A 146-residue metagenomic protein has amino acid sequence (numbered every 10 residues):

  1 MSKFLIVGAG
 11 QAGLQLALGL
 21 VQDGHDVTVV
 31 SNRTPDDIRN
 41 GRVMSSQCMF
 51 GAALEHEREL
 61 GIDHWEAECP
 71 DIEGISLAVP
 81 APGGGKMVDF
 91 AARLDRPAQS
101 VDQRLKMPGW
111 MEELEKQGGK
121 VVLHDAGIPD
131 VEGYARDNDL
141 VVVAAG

Functional and structural regions predicted by a protein language model:
M1-A12: Beta1/beta-strand and adjacent pyrophosphate-binding region of the FAD-binding site in flavoprotein oxidoreductases
F4, H25-T28, V121, V141: Hydrophobic anchor at the start of a short beta-strand that flanks the dinucleotide cofactor-binding loop
V7-A9, L18-V43: Glycine-rich FAD pyrophosphate-binding loop
Q15: Short alpha-helical segment within the catalytic ATP-binding CA
R33-A81: N-terminal FAD cofactor-binding segment of flavoenzymes
S45-M49, A92-G109, A144: Short beta-strand to alpha-helix junction loop
S46, A53, R58-E59, K106-G119: N-terminal Rossmann-like dinucleotide/flavin-binding domain of flavoprotein oxidoreductases that bind FAD/FMN
G109, E113-G146: Predominantly flavin-linked oxidoreductase catalytic cores and closely associated redox partners
